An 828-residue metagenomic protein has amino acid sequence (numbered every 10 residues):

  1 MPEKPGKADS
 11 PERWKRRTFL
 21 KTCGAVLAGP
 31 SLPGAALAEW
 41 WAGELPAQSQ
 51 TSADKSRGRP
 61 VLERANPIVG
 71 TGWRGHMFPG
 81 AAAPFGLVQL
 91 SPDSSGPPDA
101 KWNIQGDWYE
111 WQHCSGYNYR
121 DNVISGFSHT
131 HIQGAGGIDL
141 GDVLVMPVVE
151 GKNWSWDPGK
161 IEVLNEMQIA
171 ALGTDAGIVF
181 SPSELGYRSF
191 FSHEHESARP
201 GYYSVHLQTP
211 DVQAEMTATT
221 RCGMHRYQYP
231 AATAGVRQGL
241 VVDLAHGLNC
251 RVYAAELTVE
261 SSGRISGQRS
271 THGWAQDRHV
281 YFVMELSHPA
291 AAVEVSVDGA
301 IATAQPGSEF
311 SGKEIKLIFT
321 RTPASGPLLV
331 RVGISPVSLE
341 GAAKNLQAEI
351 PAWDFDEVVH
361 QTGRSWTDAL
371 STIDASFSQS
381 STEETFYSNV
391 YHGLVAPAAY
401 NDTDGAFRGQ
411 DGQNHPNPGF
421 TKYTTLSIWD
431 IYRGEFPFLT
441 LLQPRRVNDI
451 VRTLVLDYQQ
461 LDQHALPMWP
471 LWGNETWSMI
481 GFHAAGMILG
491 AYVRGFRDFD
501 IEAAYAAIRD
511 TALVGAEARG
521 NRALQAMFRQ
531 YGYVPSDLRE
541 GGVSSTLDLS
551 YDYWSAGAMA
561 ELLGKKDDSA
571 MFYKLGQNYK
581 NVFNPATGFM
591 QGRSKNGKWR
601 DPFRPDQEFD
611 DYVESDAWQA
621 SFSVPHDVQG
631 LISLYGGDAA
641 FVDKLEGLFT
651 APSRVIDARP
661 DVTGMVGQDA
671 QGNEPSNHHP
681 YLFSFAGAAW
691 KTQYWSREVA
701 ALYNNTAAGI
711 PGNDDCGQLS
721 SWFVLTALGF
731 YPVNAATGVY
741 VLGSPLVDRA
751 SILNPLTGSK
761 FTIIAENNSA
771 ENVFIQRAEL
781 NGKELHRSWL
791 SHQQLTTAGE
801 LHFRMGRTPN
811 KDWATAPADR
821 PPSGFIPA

Functional and structural regions predicted by a protein language model:
M1-T18, A25-G29, W41-G43: N-terminal secretory signal peptides
E12-R13, G34-E63: C-terminal segment of N-terminal export signals and the immediately downstream linker at the start of the mature
T51-G486, G490-L547, A560-N581, T587-M590 (+9 more regions): Accessory carbohydrate-recognition regions in carbohydrate-active enzymes
F774: Extracellular attachment/recognition segments
